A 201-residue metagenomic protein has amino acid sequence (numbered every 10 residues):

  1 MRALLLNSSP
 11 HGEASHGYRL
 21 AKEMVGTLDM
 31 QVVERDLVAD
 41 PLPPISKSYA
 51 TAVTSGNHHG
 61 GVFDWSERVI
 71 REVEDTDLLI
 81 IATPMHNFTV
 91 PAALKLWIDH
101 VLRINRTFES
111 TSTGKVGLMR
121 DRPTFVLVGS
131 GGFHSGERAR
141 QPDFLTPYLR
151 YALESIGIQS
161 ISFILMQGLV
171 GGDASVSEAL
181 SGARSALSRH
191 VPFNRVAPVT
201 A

Functional and structural regions predicted by a protein language model:
M1-R106, S185-A201: N-terminal beta1-alpha1-beta2 submodule of the flavodoxin-like/Rossmannoid cofactor-binding fold
P10-H11, G131-G132, G168: Short, glycine/serine-rich, charged loops/turns that create anion-binding and catalytic segments at active sites
T76-D77, R122, I158: Short, well-ordered alpha-helix to beta-strand connector turns
A82, L127-G129, L165: Short beta-strand segments
I104-E109, I158-S160: Short, structured loop/turn "capping" segments at alpha-beta junctions
S110-S155: Short, glycine-/small-residue-rich phosphate/pyrophosphate-handling segment
G136-A201: Glycine-rich phosphate/pyrophosphate-binding loop and the adjoining helix
